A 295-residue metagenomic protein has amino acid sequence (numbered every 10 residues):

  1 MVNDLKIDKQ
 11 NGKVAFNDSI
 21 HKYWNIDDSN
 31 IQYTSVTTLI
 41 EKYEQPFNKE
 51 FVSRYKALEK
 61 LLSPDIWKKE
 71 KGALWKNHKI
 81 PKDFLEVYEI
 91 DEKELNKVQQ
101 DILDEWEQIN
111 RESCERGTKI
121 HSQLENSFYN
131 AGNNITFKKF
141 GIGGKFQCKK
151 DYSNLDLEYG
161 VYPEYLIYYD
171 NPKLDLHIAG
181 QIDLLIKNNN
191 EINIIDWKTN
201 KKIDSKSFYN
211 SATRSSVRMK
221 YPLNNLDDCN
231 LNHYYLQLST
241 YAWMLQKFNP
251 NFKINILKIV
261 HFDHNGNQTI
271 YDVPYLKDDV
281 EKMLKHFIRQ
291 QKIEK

Functional and structural regions predicted by a protein language model:
M1-E115, K119: Charged, glycine-rich intrinsically disordered N-terminal tails and low-complexity linkers that flank
D4-K6, D101-L223: Catalytic cores of nuclease domains that cleave nucleic-acid phosphodiester backbones
N11-G12, D18-I20, D175, R214 (+1 more regions): Intrinsic-disorder/low-complexity loop/linker signature
V14-F16, Y23-W24, P163, L184 (+2 more regions): Generic structural hydrophobic/aromatic packing signal, biased to beta-strands
E50-K56, L61, R214-V217, Q290-E294: Short, surface-exposed secondary-structure junctions/capping segments
W67-W75, Y169-H177, P250-F252, H264-G266 (+1 more regions): Intrinsically disordered, low-complexity coil segments
E94-E105, K220-Y234: Glycine-rich, flexible loop segments associated with nucleotide phosphate handling
R218-M219, D227-K295: Metal-dependent nuclease catalytic regions and adjoining charged, substrate-binding loops involved in nucleic-acid end
